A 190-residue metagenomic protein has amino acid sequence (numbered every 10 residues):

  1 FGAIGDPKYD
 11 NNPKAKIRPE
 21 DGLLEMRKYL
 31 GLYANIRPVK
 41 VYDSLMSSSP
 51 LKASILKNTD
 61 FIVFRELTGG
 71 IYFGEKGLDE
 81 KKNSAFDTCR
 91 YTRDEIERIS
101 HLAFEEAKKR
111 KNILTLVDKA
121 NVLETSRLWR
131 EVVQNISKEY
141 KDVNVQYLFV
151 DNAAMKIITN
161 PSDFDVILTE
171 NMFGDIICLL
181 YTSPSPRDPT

Functional and structural regions predicted by a protein language model:
F1-F86, M172: N-terminal glycine-rich phosphate/adenylate-binding segment common to multiple enzyme folds
A15-P19, L23, T92-S100, V122-R130 (+3 more regions): Generic structural signal for well-ordered, non-membrane alpha-helical segments in soluble metabolic enzymes
E25-K28, R98, L102-E106, V132-N135 (+3 more regions): Alpha-helical scaffold segments in soluble metabolic enzymes
K28-Y29, K52-K57, A107-K108, S137-E139 (+1 more regions): Solvent-exposed alpha-helices and their adjacent loops that cap or buttress functional pockets in soluble metabolic
S84-F149: Glycine-rich phosphate/diphosphate-binding loop of Rossmann-like nucleotide-binding domains
L128-I167, N171, D175-I176: Active-site rim loops that border cofactor/substrate pockets in soluble metabolic enzymes
Y181, D188-T190: Single conserved hydrophobic/aromatic residue that forms the stacking wall/gate of nucleotide- or nucleobase-binding
